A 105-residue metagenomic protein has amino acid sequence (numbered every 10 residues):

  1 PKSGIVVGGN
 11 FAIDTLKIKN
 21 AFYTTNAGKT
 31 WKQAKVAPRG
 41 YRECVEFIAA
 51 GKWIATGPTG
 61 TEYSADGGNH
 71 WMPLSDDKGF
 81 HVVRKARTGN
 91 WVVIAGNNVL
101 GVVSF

Functional and structural regions predicted by a protein language model:
P1-Y23: Oxyanion-binding "anion nests"
K2-V6, G51-I54, G89-V93: Entry beta-strands of beta-propeller and related beta-repeat scaffolds
V7-N10, T56-P58, I94-N97: Recurrent small/Gly-Pro-centered beta-turn motifs in extracellular repeat architectures
F11-T15, T61-E62, N98-G101: Short glycine/acidic-enriched loop and turn motifs that connect beta-strands
T24-T25, E62-A65, V102-F105: Conserved Ser/Thr-centered positions that define the repeating blades of beta-propeller domains
W31-Y63, G67: Loop/turn-rich, solvent-exposed surfaces of beta-rich toroidal or solenoidal domains
K35-C44, H70-R87: Conserved blade-ending motifs and adjacent loop-strand segments that build the rim/top face of beta-propeller domains
V83-F105: Blade-level signature of beta-propeller repeat domains, shared across WD40, Kelch, NHL, RCC1 and BNR/Asp-box propellers
